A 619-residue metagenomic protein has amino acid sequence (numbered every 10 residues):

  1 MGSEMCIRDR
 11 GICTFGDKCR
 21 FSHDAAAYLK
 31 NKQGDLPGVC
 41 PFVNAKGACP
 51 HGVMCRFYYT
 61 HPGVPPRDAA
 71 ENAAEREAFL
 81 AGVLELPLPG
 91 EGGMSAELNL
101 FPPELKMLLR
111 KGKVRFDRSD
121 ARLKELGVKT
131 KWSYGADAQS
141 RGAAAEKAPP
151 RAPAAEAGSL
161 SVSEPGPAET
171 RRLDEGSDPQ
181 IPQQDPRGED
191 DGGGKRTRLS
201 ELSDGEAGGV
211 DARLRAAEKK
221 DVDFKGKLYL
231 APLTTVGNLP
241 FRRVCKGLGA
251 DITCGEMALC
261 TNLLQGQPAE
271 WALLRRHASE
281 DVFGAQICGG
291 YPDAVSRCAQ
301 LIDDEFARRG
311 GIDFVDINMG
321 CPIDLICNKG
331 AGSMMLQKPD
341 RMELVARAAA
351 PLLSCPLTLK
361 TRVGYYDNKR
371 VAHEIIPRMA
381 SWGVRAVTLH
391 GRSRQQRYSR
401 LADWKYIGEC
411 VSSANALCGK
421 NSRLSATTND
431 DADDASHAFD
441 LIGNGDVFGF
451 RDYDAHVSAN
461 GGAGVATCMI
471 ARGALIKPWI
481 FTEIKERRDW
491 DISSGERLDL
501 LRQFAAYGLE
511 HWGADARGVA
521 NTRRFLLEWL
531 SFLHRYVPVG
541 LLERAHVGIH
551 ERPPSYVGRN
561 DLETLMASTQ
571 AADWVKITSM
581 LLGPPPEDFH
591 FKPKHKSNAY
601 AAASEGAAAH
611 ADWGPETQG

Functional and structural regions predicted by a protein language model:
M1-L109: Cys/His Zn-binding finger modules involved in RNA regulation
E77, L84-T235, R243, S425-D431: N-terminal amphipathic alpha-helix/helix-capping segment at the start of soluble metabolic enzymes
T197-E218, T235-R308: Glycine-rich, positively charged N-terminal anion/phosphate-binding segment
L228-P232, T253-G255, D281-I287, V315-I317 (+6 more regions): Hydrophobic faces of well-ordered beta-strands that scaffold small-molecule active sites in alpha/beta enzyme cores
N238-R243, P292-R308, D367-R378, D433-H437 (+2 more regions): Catalytic cores of alpha/beta
A299-A331, P339-F439: Alpha/beta enzyme core
S399, D403, I407, V411 (+1 more regions): C-terminal helical cap(s) of enzyme catalytic domains, especially alpha/beta-barrels
S493-L565: C-terminal accessory regions of radical SAM enzymes
